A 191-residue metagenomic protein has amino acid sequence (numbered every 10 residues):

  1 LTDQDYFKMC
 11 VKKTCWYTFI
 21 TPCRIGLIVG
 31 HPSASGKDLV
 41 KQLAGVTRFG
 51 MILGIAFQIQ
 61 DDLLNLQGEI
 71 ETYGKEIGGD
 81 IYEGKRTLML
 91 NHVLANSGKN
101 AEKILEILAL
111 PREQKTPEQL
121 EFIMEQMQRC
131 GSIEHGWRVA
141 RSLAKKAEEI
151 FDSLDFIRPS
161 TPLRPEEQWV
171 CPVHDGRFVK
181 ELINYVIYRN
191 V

Functional and structural regions predicted by a protein language model:
L1-V191: All-alpha prenyltransferase/terpene-synthase fold signal
